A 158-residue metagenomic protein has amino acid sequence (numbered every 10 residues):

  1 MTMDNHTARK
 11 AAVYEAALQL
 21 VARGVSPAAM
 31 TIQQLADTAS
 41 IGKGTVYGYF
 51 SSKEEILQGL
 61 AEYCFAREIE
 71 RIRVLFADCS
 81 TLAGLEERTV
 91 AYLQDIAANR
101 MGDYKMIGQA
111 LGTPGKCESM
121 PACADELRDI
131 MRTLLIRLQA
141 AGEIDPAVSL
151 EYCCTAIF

Functional and structural regions predicted by a protein language model:
M1-T38, E55: Basic, helix-initiating cap at the start of DNA-binding domains
S26-P27, G48, D145: Helix-turn-helix/winged-helix DNA-binding modules
D37, S51-S52, E62: Residue-level detection of the helix-turn-helix DNA-binding "recognition helix"
I41-F50: Short hydrophobic/aromatic patch on the recognition helix
L57-C64: Alpha-helical DNA-contacting segments of helix-turn-helix folds
G59, R73-R100, L150-I157: Hydrophobic alpha-helical connector segments
I69, R73-V74, G115-E143, E151-T155: Amphipathic alpha-helical packing segments from all-alpha helical-bundle domains
D95-C117: Amphipathic alpha-helical segments used for helix-helix packing
